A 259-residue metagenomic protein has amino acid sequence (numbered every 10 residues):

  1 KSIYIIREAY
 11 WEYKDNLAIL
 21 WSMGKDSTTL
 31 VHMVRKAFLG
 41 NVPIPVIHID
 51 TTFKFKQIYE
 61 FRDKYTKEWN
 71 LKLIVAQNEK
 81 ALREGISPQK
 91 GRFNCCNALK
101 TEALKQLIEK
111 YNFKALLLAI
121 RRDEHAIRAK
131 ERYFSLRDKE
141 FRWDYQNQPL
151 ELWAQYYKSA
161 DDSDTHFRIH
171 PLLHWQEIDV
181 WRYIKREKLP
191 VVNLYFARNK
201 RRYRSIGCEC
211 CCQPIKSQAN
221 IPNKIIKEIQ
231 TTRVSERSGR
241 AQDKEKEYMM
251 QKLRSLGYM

Functional and structural regions predicted by a protein language model:
K1-M259: Nucleotide-activated chemistry modules centered on ATP-dependent adenylation/adenylyltransferase
